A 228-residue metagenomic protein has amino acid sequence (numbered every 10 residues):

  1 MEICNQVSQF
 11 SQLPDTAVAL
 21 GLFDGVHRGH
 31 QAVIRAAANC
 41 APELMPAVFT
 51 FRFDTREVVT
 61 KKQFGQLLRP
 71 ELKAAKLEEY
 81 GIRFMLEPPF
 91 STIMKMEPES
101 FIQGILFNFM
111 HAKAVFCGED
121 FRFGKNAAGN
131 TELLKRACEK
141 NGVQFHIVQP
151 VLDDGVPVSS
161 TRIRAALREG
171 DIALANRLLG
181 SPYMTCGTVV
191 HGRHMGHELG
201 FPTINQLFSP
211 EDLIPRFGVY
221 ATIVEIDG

Functional and structural regions predicted by a protein language model:
M1-Q9, L86: Short acidic-hydrophobic, aromatic-tinged amphipathic segments that line or gate anion-handling sites
Q9-R69: N-terminal catalytic cores of NTP/NDP-binding nucleotidyl/phosphoryl-transfer enzymes
E43-A47, R83-F84, K113, Q144: Residues at the starts of beta-strands that form the adenosine-phosphate
F49, P88, G118: A cross-family glycoside hydrolase active-site/sugar-binding cleft signature
R56, K95, K125: Glycine/Thr-rich phosphate-binding loops of Rossmann-like dinucleotide-binding domains
F64-K73, M94-I102: Glycine-rich, highly charged phosphate/nucleotide-binding loops
L77-E78: ATP-dependent adenylation/nucleotidyltransferase module used to activate substrates
S91, E99-Q103, F107-G228: Active-site cores that bind ATP or allylic diphosphates and position pyrophosphate for catalysis
